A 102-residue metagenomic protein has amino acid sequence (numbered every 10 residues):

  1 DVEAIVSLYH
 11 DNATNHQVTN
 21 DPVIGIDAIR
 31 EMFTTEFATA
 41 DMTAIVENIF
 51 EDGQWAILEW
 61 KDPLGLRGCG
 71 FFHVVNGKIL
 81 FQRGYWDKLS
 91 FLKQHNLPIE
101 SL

Functional and structural regions predicted by a protein language model:
D1-L102: C-terminal and inter-domain tail/linker signature
